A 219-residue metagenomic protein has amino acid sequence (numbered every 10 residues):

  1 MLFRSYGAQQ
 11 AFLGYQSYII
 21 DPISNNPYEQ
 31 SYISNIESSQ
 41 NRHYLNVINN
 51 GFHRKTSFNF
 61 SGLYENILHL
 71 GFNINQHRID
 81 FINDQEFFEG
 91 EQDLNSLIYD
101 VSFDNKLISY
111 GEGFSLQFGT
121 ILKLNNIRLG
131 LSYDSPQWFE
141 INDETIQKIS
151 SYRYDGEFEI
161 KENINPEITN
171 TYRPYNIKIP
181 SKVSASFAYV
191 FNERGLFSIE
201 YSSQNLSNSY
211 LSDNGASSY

Functional and structural regions predicted by a protein language model:
M1-Y219: Outer-membrane beta-barrel porins/channels
